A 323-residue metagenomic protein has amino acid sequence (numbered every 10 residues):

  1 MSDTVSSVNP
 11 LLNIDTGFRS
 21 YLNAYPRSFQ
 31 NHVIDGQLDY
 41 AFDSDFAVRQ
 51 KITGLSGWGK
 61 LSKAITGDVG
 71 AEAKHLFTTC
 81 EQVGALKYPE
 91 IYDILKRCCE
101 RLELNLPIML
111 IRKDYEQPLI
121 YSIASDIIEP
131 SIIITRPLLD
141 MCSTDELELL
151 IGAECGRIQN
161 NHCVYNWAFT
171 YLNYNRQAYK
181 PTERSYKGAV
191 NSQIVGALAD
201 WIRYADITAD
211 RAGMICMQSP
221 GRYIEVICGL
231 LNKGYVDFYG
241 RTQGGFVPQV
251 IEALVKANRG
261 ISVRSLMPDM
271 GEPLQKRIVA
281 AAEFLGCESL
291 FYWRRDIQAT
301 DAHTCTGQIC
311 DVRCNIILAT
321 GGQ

Functional and structural regions predicted by a protein language model:
M1-I123, I128, V195-G196, G234-Y235 (+3 more regions): Hydrophobic or amphipathic, alpha-helical segments that drive membrane association/targeting
G57, R112-I123, P181-T182, Y186 (+3 more regions): Active-site-proximal gating segments in proteases and membrane effectors
L86, I133-L149, D200-R203: Short pre-active-site segment immediately N-terminal to the catalytic Zn-binding motif
L95-C99, E148, E154, I202-I224: An active-site-proximal "capping" alpha-helix that borders the catalytic cofactor pocket
E103-P107, I158, R211-A212, L231 (+1 more regions): Domain-wide signal for the mature, well-folded portions of proteins, strongly enriched in nucleus-encoded organellar
A153-E154, P273: DG-centered beta-turn motif at the end of beta-strands
E154-N175, K180: Catalytic Zn2+-binding segment of zinc metalloproteases
Y171-D206, G213-C216: Post-HExxH zinc-binding segment in Zn-dependent metallohydrolases
